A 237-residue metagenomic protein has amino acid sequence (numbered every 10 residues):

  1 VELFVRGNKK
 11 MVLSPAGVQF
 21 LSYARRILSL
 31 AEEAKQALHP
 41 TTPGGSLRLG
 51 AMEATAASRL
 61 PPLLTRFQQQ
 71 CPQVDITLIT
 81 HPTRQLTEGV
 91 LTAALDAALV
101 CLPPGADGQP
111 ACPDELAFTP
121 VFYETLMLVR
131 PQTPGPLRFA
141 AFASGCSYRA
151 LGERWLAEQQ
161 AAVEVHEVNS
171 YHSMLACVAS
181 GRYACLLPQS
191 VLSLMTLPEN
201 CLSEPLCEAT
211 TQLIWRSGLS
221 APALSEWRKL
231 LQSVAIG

Functional and structural regions predicted by a protein language model:
V1-L13: A short LG(V/I)-centered, amphipathic sequence patch enriched for acidic residue(s) preceding the LG motif
F20-T41: Alpha-helical linker/hinge and terminal dimerization helices associated with HTH transcriptional regulators
G44-D107, V168: Central regulatory/effector-binding core of bacterial HTH transcription factors
R48-G50, E124-A150: Short loop->beta-strand "edge-of-pocket" segments that line small-molecule binding or catalytic clefts across diverse
H81-L137, S190-L197: Acidic, Gly/Pro-rich loop/turn segments at junctions of secondary structure
D107-T119, E124, S173-L219: Beta-alpha-beta core module
T133-P136, C201-G237: A late-sequence structural motif
L137-A161, A221-S225: Secondary-structure junction motif
